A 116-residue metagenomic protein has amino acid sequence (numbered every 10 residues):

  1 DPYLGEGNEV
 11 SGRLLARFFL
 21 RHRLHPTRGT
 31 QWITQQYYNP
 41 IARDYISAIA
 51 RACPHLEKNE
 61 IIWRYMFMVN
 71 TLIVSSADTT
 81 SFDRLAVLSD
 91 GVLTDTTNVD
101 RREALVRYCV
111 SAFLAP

Functional and structural regions predicted by a protein language model:
D1-E9, R13-L20, M66, E103-S111: Amphipathic alpha-helical segments that line or abut small-molecule/effector binding pockets and mediate allosteric
D1-R13, T34-Q35, R84-T94: Short, flexible, glycine-rich and Lys/Arg-enriched loop motifs at helix boundaries that contact anionic partners
Y3-G7, R23-T27, T79, F113-P116: A general structural signal marking secondary-structure boundaries and capping sites
L4-N8, T27-Q31, E57, I61: Residue-level signal for secondary-structure boundary elements
V10-R17, T27-C53: Amphipathic alpha-helical packing segments from all-alpha helical-bundle domains
L20-P26, T71-S75: Short glycine-rich beta-strand segments
N39-P116: C-terminal peripheral helix-coil segments that are non-catalytic and often amphipathic
